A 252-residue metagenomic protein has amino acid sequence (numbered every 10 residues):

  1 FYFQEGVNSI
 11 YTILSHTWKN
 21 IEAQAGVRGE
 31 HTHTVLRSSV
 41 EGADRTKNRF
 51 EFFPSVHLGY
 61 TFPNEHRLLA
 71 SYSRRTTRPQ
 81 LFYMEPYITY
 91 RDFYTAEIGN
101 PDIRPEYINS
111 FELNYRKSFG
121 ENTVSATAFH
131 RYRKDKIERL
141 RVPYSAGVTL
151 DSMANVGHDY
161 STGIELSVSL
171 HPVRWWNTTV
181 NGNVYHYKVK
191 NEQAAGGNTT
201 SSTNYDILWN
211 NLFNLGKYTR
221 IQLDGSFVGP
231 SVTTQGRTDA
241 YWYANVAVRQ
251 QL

Functional and structural regions predicted by a protein language model:
F1-G6, A43-F50, T89-R91, P101-Y107 (+3 more regions): Replace "Gram-negative outer membrane beta-barrel proteins" with "bacterial and organellar outer membrane beta-barrel
F1-V7, N100, R104, S110 (+2 more regions): Outer membrane beta-barrel strand-and-loop segments of large Gram-negative receptors, especially TonB-dependent
E5-E41, R49-S55, W175-H186, L212-G229: Surface-exposed extracellular loop regions of Gram-negative outer-membrane beta-barrel proteins
I10-H16, V56-Y60, L113-K117, I164-L170 (+2 more regions): Residues on the lipid-exposed face of transmembrane beta-strands in outer-membrane beta-barrel proteins
W18-I21, T61-E65, I108, S118-N122 (+5 more regions): Outer-membrane beta-barrel channels and translocator barrels
W18-N20, G29-V35, Y72-R78, Y87 (+5 more regions): Transmembrane beta-strands of outer-membrane beta-barrel pores
H33-V35, N64-S110, H130-D151, S231-T234: Surface-exposed extracellular loop regions of Gram-negative outer-membrane beta-barrel proteins, predominantly
T200-L252: Conserved C-terminal beta-signal and adjacent last beta-strands/turns of outer-membrane beta-barrel proteins
